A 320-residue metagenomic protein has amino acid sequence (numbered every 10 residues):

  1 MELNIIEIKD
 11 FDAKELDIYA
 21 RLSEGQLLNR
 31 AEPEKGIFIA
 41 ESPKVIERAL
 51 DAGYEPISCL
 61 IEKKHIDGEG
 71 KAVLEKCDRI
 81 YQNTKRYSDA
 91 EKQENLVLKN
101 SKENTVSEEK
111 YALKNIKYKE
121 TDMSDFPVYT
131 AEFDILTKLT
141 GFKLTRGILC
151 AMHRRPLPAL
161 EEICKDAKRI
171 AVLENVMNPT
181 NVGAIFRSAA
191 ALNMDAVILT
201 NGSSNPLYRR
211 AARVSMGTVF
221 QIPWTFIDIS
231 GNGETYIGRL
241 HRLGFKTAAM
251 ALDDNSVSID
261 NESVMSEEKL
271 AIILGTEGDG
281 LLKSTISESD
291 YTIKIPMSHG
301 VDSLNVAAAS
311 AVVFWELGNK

Functional and structural regions predicted by a protein language model:
M1-D67: Boundary-proximal intrinsically disordered activation/regulatory segments immediately upstream of a helical core
I6, R79-Q82, N100, M123 (+1 more regions): RNA substrate-binding interface of SAM-dependent RNA methyltransferases
K44-I46, H65-I66, D134-I135, S203-S204 (+1 more regions): Alpha-helix capping/helix-boundary segments
K71-S124: Intrinsically disordered, low-complexity terminal tails and inter-domain linkers enriched for S/T/G/P/D/E
D125-E132: A glycine-rich helix N-cap at a beta->alpha junction
G147-C150, S188-L192, P206-V219, K283-K320: Structured adenosyl-cofactor binding patch, chiefly the S-adenosyl-L-methionine
A248-V301: Active-site/ligand-binding-proximal alpha/beta "capping" segment
